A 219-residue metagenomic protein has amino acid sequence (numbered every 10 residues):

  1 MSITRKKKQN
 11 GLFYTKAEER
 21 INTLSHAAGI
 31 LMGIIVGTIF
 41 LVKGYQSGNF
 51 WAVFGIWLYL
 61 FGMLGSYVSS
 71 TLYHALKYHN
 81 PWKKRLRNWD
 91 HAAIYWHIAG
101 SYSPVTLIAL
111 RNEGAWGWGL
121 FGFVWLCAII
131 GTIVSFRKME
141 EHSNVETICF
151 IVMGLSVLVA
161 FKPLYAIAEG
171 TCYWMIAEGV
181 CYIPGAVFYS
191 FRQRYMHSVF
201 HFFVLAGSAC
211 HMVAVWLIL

Functional and structural regions predicted by a protein language model:
S2-L219: Multi-pass alpha-helical transmembrane bundles in non-GPCR membrane proteins that perform intramembrane catalysis
